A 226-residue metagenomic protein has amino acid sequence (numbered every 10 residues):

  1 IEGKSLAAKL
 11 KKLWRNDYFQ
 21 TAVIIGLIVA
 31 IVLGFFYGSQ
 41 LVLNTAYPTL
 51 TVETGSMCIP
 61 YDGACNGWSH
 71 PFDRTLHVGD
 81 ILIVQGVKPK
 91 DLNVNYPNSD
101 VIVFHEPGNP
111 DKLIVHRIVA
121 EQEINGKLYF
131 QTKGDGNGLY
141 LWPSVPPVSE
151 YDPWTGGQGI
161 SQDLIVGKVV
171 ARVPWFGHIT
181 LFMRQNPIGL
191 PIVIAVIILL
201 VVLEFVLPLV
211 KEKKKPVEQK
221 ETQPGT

Functional and structural regions predicted by a protein language model:
I1-D91, R172-T226: Protein maturation boundaries and topogenic segments
N44-Y47, E106-R117, P153-S161: Short coil-to-beta-strand transition motifs
V52, V101, I114-A120: Short beta-strand-centered aromatic/proline hotspots
W68-R74, V94, E106, P110 (+1 more regions): Extracytoplasmic/periplasmic, Sec-exported soluble proteins
G79, N98-D100: Loop/turn positions that initiate beta-strands
V119-H178: Extended, hydrophilic extramembrane loops/domains of integral membrane proteins
